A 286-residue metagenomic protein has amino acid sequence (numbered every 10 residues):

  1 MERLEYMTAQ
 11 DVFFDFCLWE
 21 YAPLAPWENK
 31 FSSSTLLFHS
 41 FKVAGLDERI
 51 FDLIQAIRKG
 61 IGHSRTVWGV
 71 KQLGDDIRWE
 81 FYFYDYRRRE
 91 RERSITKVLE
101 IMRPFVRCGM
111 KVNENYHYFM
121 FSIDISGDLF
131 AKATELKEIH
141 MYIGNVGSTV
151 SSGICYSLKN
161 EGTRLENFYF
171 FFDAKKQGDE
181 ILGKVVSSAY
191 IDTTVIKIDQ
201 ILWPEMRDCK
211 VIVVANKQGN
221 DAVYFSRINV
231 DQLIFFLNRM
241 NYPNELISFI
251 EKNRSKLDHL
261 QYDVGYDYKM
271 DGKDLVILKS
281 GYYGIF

Functional and structural regions predicted by a protein language model:
M1-F286: Structured alpha/beta or helical-core interaction and ligand-binding surfaces enriched in interleaved
